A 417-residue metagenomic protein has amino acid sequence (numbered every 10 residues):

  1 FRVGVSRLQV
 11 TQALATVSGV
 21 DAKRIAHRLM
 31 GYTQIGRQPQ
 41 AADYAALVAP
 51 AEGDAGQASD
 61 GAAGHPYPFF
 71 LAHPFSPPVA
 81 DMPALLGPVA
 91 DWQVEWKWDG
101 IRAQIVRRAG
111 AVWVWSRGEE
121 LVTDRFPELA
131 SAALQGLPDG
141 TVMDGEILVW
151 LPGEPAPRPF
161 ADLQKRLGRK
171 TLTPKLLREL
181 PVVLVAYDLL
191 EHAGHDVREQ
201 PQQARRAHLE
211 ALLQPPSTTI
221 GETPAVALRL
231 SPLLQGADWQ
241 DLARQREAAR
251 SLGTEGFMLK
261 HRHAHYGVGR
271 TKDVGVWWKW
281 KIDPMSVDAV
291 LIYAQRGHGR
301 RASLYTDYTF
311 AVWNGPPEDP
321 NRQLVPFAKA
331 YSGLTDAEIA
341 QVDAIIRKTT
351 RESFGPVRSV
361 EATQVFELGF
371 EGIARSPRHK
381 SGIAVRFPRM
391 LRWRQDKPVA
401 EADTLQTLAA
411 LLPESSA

Functional and structural regions predicted by a protein language model:
F1-Q235, T306-A311, G315-S332, F354-R358 (+2 more regions): N-terminal nucleic-acid-engaging modules of covalent nucleotidyltransferase systems
P68-Q93, W239-Q245, H261-H298: Flexible, glycine/threonine-enriched loop-and-boundary segments that flank and lead into catalytic domains of large
G100, A294-S303: An active-site-proximal beta-strand-loop segment
P181-V182, G253-T254, G275, S286-L291 (+4 more regions): Active-site lining segments that contact anionic ligands and/or coordinate catalytic metals
L184-V185, G256-L259, Y293: Conserved, well-structured core segments
Q214-V268: Metal-assisted phosphate- and nucleotidyl-transfer catalytic regions
A237-R244, A264-V268, K272, I346-T363: Beta-rich nucleic-acid/ligand-interaction surfaces
Q341-R394: C-terminal structured "cap/appendage" subdomains that terminate the fold
